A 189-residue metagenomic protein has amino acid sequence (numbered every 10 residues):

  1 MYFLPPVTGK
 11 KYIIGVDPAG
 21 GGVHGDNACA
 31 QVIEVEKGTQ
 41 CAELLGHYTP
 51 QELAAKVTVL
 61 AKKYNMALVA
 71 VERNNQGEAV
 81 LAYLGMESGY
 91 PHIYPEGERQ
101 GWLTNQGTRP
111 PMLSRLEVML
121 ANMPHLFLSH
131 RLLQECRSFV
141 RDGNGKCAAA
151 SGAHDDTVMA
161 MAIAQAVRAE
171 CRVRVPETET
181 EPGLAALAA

Functional and structural regions predicted by a protein language model:
M1-E96, Q100, Q106, P110-S114 (+1 more regions): RNase H-like, metal-dependent nuclease domains and their acidic two-metal-ion catalytic environment used
